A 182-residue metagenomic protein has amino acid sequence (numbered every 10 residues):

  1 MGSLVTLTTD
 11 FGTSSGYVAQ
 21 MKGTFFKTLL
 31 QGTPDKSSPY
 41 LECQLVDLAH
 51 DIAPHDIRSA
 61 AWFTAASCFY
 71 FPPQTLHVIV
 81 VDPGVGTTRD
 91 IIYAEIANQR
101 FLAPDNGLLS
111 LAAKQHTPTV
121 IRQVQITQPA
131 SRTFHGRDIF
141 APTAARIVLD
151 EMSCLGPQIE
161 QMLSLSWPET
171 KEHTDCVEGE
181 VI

Functional and structural regions predicted by a protein language model:
G2-P34, P39-D51: N-terminal glycine-rich anion-binding loop in soluble enzyme alpha/beta folds
L4, T28, G32-Q44, R58-A66 (+1 more regions): Active-site histidine-anchored catalytic micro-motif
D10, D82, T143: Divalent metal-coordination and catalytic microenvironments
S14, P54, S110: Flexible, glycine-rich phosphate/dinucleotide-binding loops and adjacent beta-alpha linkers at cofactor/substrate
G23, K27, A66, A145: Short, well-ordered alpha-helices that flank and scaffold nucleotide-derived cofactor binding pockets
C43, D47-S59, G156-L165: N-terminal auxiliary interaction/assembly segments of multi-subunit proteins
I126-I182: Anionic-ligand-binding alpha/beta catalytic cores of soluble enzymes and soluble regulatory domains that recognize
